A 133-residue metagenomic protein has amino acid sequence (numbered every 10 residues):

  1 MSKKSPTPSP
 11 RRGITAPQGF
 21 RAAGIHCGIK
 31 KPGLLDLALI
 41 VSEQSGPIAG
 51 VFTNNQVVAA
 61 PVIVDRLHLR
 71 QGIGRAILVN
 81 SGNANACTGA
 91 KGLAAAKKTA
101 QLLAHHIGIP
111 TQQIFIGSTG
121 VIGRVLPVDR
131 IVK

Functional and structural regions predicted by a protein language model:
M1-T53, V57: N-terminal amphipathic/basic leader segments beginning at the initiator methionine
G33-D36, V57-A59, Q71-A76, I109-Q113: Short coil/turn connectors at secondary-structure junctions
L35, V58, R75, G92-T99 (+1 more regions): General structural feature for long, well-ordered alpha-helical segments within catalytic domains of soluble enzymes
I40-V41, L78-N80, I116-G117: Short beta-strand segments
Q44, L67, G82-A84, T119-V121: Short, ordered loop/turn segments at secondary-structure junctions
P47-I73, A90: Active-site-adjacent loop/helix surface patches within enzyme catalytic domains that shape the substrate-binding cleft
L78-G108: Alpha-helical support elements that line or immediately flank enzyme active sites and cofactor-binding pockets
K97, L102-K133: Glycine-rich, mobile lid/loop segments that gate access to catalytic sites or pores
